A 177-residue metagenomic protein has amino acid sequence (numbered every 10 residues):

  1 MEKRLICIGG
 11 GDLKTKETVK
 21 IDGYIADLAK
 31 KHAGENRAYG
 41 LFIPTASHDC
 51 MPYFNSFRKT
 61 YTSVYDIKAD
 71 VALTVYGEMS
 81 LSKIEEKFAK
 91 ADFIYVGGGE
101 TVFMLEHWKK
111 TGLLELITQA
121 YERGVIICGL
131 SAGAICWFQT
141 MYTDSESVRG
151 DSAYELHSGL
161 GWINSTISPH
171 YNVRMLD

Functional and structural regions predicted by a protein language model:
M1-E2, D144: Mature exported/compartmentalized surface modules and terminal targeting/interaction regions
E2-F93: N-terminal beta1-alpha1 cap of cysteine-dependent amidohydrolase-like domains
C7, F93-G97, C128, I167-S168: Structural motif
G11, A46, G99-V102, G133: Short glycine-rich anion-binding loops that position phosphate/pyrophosphate groups of nucleotides and phosphorylated
K20-D22, N55-F57, W108-G112, Y142-S145: Short, glycine/charged-enriched secondary-structure capping and boundary segments
N36-L41, G99-E100, I163: Short, surface-exposed connector motifs at secondary-structure boundaries
A69-I126: Flexible gly/pro-rich beta->alpha loop and the following alpha-helix that scaffold active-site loops
E106-H107, L114-L176: Class I SAM-dependent methyltransferase SAM-binding "motif I" and its flanking Rossmann-like core
